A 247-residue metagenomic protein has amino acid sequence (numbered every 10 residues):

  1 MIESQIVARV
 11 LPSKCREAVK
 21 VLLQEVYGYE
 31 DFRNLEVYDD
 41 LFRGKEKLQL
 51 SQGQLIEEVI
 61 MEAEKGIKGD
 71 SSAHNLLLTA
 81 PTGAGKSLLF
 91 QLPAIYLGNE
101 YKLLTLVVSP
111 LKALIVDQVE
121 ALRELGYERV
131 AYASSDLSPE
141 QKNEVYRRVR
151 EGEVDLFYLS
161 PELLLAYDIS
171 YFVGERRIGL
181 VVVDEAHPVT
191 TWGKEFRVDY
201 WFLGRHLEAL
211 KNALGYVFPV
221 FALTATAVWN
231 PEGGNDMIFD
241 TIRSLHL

Functional and structural regions predicted by a protein language model:
M1-E17: Intrinsically disordered, low-complexity accessory regions that flank the conserved helicase/ATPase core of eukaryotic
P12-T79: Conserved pre-motif I regulatory segment
I60, E64, A84-Y101, A121-L122 (+1 more regions): Walker A/P-loop NTP-binding motif
G69-P93, T105-L111: Walker A/P-loop
L88, K102-G126, V130-Q141, S160-L165 (+1 more regions): Conserved Walker A/P-loop ATP-binding site and its immediately adjacent core in helicase/helicase-like ATPase domains
L103-L106, E153-F157, R177-L180, G215-F221: Loop/turn-to-beta-strand initiation segments
L137-L180, P188-K194: Conserved helix/coil segment N-terminal to the catalytic DExD/H
G179-L180, H187-L247: Post-DEXD/H (motif II) to motif III coupling segment of the RecA-like Helicase ATP-binding lobe
